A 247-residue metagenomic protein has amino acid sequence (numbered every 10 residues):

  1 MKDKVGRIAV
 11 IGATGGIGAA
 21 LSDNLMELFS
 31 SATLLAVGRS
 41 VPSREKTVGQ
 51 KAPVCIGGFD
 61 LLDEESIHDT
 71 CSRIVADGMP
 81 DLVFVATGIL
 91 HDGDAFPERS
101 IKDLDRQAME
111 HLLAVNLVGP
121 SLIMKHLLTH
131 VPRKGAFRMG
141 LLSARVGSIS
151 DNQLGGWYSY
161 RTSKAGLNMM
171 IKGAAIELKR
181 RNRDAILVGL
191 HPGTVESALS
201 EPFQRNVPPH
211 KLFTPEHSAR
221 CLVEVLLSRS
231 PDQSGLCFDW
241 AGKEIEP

Functional and structural regions predicted by a protein language model:
I11-E27: N-terminal Rossmann NAD(P)H-binding glycine-rich loop of SDR-like oxidoreductase domains
M26-K46: Conserved glycine-rich Rossmann-like NAD(P)H-binding loop of the short-chain dehydrogenase/reductase
L28, G78, H126-G135, R181: A short helix-coil junction within the Rossmann-fold of NAD(P)-dependent oxidoreductases
G49-I67: Rossmann-fold cofactor-recognition segment
I89-G93, P97-L113, L122, R133-R181: Catalytic loop of short-chain dehydrogenase/reductase
L178-V195, Q233-S234: Conserved Rossmann-fold SDR core element
G189, P202-P247: C-terminal helical subdomain
